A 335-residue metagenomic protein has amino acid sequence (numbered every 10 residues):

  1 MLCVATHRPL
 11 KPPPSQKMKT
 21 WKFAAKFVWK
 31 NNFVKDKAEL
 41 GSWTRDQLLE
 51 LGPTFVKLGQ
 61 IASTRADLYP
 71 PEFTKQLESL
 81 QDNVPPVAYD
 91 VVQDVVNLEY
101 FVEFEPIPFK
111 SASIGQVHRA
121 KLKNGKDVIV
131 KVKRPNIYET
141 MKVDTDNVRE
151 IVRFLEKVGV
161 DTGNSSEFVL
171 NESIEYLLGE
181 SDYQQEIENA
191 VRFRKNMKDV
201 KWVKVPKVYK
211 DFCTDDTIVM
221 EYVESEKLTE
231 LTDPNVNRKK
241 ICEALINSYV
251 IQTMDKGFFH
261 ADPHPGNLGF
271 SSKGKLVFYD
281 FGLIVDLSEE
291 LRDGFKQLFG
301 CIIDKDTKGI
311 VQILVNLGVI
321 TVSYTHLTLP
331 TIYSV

Functional and structural regions predicted by a protein language model:
M1-V250, G257, G269-E289, D293-L327 (+1 more regions): Broad phosphate/nucleotide-binding scaffolds in NTP-utilizing and phosphate-metabolizing enzymes
D262: Conserved catalytic-loop position in the HRD/HxD motif
P265-N267: Catalytic-loop Lys-Pro-X-Asn motif of eukaryotic-like protein kinases
